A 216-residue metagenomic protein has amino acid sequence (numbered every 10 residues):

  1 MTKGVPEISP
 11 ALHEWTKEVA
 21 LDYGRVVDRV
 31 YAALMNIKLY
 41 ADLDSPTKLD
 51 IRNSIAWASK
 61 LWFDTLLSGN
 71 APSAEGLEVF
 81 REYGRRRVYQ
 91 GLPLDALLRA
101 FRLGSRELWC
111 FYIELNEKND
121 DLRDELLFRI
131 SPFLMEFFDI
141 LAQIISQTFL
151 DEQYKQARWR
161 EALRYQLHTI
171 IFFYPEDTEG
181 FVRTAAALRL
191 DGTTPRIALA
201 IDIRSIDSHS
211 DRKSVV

Functional and structural regions predicted by a protein language model:
M1-F80, D120-Q156: Core of compact, soluble alpha-helical bundle domains
D44, S68, E161-V216: Hydrophobic helix-rich structural segments at or within alpha/beta enzyme and signaling domains
R87: Blade-loop segments of beta-propeller domains
Q90-C110: Elongated alpha-helical scaffolds
